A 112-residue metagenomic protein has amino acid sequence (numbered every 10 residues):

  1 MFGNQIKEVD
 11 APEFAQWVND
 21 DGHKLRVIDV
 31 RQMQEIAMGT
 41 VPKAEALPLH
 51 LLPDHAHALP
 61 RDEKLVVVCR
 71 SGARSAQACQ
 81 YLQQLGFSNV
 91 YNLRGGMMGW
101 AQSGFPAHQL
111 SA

Functional and structural regions predicted by a protein language model:
M1-R26, Q32-K64, A73-A112: Rhodanese-like catalytic fold shared by cysteine-dependent sulfurtransferases and DSP/PTP-type phosphatases
V68: Short, surface-exposed ligand- or partner-binding patches at beta-edge/loop junctions that are enriched in aromatics
